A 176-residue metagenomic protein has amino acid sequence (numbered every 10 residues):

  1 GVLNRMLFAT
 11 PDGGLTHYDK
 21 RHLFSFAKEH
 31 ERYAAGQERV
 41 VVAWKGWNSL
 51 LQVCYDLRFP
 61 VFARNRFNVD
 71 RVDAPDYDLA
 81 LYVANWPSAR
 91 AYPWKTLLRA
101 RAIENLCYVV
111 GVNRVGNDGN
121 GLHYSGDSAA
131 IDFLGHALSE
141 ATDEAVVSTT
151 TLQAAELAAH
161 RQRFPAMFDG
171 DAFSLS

Functional and structural regions predicted by a protein language model:
G1-D78, A84, A89-T96, A159-A166: Active-site catalytic loop in hydrolytic enzyme cores
N4-F8, V40-V42, G111, S128-A130 (+1 more regions): Short beta-strand scaffold segments in enzyme catalytic cores
P11-G14, I103, H136, D143 (+2 more regions): Generic secondary-structure signature for well-ordered alpha-helical cores
K20, W44, F133, D143 (+1 more regions): Active-site donor-binding loop signature of nucleotide-sugar glycosyltransferases
S25, H30, S49, G119 (+3 more regions): A broad, structure-centric signal for solvent-exposed, well-ordered loop/edge residues that line or flank functional
L57-S148: CN hydrolase (nitrilase-like) catalytic-core segments centered on the catalytic cysteine and neighboring Lys/Glu
A155-S176: A short C-terminal boundary segment appended to hydrolase-like catalytic domains
